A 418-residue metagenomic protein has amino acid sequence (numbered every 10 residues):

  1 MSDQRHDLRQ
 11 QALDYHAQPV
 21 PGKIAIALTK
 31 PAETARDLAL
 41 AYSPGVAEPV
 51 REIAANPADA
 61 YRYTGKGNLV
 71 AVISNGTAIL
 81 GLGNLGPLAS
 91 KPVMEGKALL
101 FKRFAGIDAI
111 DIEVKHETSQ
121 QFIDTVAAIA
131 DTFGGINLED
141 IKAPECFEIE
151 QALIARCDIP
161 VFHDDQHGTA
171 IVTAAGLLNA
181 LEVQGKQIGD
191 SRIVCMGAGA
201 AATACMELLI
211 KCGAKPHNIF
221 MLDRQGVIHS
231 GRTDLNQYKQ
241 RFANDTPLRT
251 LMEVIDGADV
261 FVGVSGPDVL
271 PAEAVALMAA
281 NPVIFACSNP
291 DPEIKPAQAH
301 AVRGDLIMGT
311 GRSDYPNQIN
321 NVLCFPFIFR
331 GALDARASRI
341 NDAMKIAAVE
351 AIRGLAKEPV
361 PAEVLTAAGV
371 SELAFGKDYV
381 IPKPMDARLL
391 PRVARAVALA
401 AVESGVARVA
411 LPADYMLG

Functional and structural regions predicted by a protein language model:
S2-V161, A394-R408, Y415: N-terminal ligand-binding/catalytic initiation module
Y61-K66, K102-R103, A128-A130, I154-A155 (+7 more regions): Solvent-exposed alpha-helices and their adjacent loops that cap or buttress functional pockets in soluble metabolic
N75-T77, L85, V114-K115, D140-A143 (+5 more regions): Short, ordered loop/turn segments at secondary-structure junctions
L80, L85-A105, C157, H163 (+2 more regions): Glycine-rich phosphate/diphosphate-binding loop of Rossmann-like nucleotide-binding domains
D111, N137-D140, V161-D164, M221 (+3 more regions): General beta-strand structural signal in soluble alpha/beta enzymes
D164, Q184-K186, D190, S288-A410: Adenosine-phosphate binding glycine-rich loop
Q240-I307, R312-D314: Rossmann-like adenosine-cofactor binding region
